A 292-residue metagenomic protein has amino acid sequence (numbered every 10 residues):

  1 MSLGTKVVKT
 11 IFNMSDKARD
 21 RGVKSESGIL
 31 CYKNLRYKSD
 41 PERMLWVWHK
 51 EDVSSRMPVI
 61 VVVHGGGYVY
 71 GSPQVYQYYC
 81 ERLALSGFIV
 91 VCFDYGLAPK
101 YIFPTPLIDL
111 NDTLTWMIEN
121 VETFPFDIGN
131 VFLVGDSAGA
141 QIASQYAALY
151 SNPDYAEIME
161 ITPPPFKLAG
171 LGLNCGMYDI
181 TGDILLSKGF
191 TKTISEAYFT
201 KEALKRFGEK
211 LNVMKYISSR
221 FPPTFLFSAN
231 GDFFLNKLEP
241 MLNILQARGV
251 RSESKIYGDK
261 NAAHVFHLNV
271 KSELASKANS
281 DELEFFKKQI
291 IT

Functional and structural regions predicted by a protein language model:
M1-T292: Alpha/beta-hydrolase superfamily serine-hydrolase fold, recognizing
